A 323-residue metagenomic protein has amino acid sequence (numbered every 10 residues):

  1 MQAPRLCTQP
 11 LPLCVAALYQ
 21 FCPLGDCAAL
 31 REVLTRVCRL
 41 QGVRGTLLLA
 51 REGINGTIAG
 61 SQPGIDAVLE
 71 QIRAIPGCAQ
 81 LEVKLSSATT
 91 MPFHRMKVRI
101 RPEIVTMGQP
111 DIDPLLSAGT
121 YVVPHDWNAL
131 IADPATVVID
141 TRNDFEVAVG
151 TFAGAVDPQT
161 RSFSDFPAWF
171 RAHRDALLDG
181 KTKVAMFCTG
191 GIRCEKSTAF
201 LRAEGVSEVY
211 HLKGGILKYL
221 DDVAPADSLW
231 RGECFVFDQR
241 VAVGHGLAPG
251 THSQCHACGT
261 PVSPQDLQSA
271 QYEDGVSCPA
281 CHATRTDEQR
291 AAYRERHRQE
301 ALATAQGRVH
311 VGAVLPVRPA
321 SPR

Functional and structural regions predicted by a protein language model:
Q2-A118, R142-V184, I192-R323: Rhodanese-like catalytic fold shared by cysteine-dependent sulfurtransferases and DSP/PTP-type phosphatases
V83, P124-H125: Short alpha-helical segments and helix-capping/turn motifs at coil-helix boundaries
L115, G119-V123, L130-I131: A conserved helix-loop-strand patch within extracytoplasmic ligand-binding domains of the periplasmic binding
P134: Glycine-rich active-site/cofactor-binding loop and its immediate structural neighborhood
V137-T141: Short hydrophobic beta-strand that contains or immediately precedes a catalytic carboxylate
